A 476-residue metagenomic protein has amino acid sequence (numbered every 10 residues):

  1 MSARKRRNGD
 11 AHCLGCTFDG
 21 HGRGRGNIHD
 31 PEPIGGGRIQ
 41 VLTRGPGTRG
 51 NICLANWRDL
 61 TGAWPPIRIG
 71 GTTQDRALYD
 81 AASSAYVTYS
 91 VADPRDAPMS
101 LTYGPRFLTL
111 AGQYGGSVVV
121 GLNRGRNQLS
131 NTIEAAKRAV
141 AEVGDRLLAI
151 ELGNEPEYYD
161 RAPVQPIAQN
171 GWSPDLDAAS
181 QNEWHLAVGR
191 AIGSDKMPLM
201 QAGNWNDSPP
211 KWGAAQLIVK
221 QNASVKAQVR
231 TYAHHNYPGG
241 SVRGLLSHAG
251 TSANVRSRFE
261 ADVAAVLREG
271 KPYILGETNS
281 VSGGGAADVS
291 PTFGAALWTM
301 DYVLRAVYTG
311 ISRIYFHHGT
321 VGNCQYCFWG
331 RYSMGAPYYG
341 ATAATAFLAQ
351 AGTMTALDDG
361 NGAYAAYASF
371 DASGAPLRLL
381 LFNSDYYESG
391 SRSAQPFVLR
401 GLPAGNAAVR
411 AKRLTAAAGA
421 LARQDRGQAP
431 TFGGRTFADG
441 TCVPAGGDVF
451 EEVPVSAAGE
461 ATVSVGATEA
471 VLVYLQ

Functional and structural regions predicted by a protein language model:
H12-P198, A202, P210-L217: N-terminal catalytic cores of secreted or lumenal carbohydrate-active enzymes
P33-G36, T72-R76, N123-Q128, G153-Y159 (+6 more regions): Solvent-exposed loop/turn segments at secondary-structure junctions within structured extracellular/periplasmic domains
I67, V120, I150, E155 (+6 more regions): Conserved, mostly hydrophobic/aromatic
V120, L129, A135-A136, N170-T299 (+1 more regions): Noncatalytic carbohydrate-binding groove/subsite architecture in carbohydrate-active enzymes
L275, N279-A375: Aromatic/acidic polysaccharide-binding cleft in carbohydrate-active enzymes
D359-G405, A411-A420, T468-V471: Carbohydrate-binding surface patches
A394, L402-G466: Acidic, Ser/Thr/Pro-rich beta/coil linker or hinge segments at domain junctions
V463-L475: Short Pro-Gly-centered flexible turn/kink motifs
